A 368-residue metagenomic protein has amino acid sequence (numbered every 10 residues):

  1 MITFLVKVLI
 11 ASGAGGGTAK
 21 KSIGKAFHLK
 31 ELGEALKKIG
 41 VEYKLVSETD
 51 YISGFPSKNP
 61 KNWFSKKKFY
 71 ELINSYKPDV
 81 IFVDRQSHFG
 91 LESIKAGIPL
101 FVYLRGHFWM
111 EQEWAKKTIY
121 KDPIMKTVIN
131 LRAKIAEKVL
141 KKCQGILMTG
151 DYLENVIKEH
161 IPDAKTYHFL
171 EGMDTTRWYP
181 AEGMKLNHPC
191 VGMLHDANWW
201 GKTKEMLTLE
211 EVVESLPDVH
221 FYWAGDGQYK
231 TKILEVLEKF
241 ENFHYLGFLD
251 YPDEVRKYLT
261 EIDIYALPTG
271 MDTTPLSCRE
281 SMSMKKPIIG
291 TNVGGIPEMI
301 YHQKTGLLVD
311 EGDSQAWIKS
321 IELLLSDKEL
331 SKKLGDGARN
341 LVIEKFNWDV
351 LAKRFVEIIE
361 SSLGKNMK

Functional and structural regions predicted by a protein language model:
L9, G183-K204, E210-E214, Y222: Conserved donor-binding/catalytic core segment of Leloir-type glycosyltransferases
I52-F55, V102-K134, N187: Acceptor-binding helix/loop patch of EC 2.4 sugar-transfer enzymes, predominantly nucleotide-sugar-dependent
K67, E71, M125-I146: Membrane-proximal helix-turn-helix segments that form the acceptor-binding/catalytic region of lipid-linked
T231-L249: Nucleotide-activated donor-binding/catalytic signature segment of Leloir-type glycosyltransferases, i.e., the conserved
G270: Aromatic "clamp/platform" in nucleotide-sugar-dependent glycosyltransferases that forms part of the donor/acceptor
P287-G290, I300: Short hydrophobic beta-strand element within catalytic cores of glycosyltransferases and related nucleotide-activated
H302-Q303, L307-S314, L323-E329: Conserved acidic donor-binding segment of nucleotide-sugar-dependent glycosyltransferases
A316, L323, L330-K345, L351-E357: A short, well-ordered alpha-helix in the C-terminal region of glycosyltransferases
